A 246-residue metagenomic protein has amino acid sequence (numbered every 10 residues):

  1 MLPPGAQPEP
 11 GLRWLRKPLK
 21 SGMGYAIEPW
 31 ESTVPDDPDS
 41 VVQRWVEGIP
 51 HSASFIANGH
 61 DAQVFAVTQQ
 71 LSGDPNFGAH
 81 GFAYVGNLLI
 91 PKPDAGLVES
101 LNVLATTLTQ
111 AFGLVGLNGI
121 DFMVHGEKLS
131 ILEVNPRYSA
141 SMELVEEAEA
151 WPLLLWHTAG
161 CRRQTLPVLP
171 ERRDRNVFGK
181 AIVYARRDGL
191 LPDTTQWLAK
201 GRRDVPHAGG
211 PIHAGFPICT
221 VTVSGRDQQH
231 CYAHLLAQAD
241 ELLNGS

Functional and structural regions predicted by a protein language model:
P3, P10-E28, P38-S54, F65-Q69 (+2 more regions): ATP-grasp fold ATP-binding core
E9-L12, V124-S130, G215: A short, glycine/Asx- and small/polar-enriched loop/turn that sits immediately N-terminal to a beta-strand
K20, V124, P136: Short, glycine/acidic-enriched loop or turn micro-motifs at the edges of active sites
R44-T107, A111-F112, N135-A159, R172-R173: ATP-dependent carboxylate/phosphate-activation module, predominantly the ATP-grasp catalytic core and closely related
A57-A62, V124-K128, R186, G225-R226: Short acidic-glycine loop/turn motifs at beta-strand connectors
L114-G126, V168-P170, A181: A short glycine-rich, hydrophobically flanked beta-strand micro-motif that places a catalytic Asp/Glu for divalent metal
G119-D121, I131-V134, H157, I182: Short, conserved beta-strand edge motifs with alternating hydrophobic and charged residues
L155-S246: Peripheral (often C-terminal) accessory segments that flank ATP-dependent C-N-forming ligase machineries
